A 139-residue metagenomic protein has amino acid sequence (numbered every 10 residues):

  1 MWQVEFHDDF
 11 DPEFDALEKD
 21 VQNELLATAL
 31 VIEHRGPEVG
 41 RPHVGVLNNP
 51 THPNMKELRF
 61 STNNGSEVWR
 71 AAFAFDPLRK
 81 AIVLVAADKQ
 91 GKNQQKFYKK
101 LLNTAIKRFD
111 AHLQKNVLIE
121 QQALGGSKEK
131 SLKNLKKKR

Functional and structural regions predicted by a protein language model:
M1-E67, P77-A81, D88-R139: Basic, Lys/Arg-enriched alpha-helical interface segments
R70-F73: Short acidic loop-to-beta-strand element that houses the catalytic metal-binding Asp/Glu of nuclease active sites
